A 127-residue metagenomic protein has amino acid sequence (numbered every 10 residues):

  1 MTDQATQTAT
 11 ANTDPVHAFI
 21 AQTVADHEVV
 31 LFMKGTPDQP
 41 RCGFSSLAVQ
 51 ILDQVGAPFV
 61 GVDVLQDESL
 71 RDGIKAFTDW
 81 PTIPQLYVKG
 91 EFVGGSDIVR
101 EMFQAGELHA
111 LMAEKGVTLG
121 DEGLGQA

Functional and structural regions predicted by a protein language model:
M1-V30, A127: N-terminal leader/targeting and pre-domain segments
I20-P58: Local sequence-structure signature of Cys/Sec-based thiol-disulfide redox active-site neighborhoods
V30-F32, P84-Y87: Cytosolic beta-strand hydrophobic patch enriched in CBS
K34, L65-D67, K89: Structured beta-strand/turn binding interfaces of compact recognition modules in eukaryotic regulators
Q50, L119-E122, A127: Contiguous interface-forming segments/domains that mediate binding rather than catalysis
D53-G73: Thiol-based oxidoreductase modules, predominantly thioredoxin-like and allied folds used for disulfide exchange
A76-T82: Thiol/disulfide oxidoreductase modules built on the thioredoxin-like
V88-G120: Non-catalytic, surface beta->alpha helical segment in thiol-disulfide oxidoreductase systems
